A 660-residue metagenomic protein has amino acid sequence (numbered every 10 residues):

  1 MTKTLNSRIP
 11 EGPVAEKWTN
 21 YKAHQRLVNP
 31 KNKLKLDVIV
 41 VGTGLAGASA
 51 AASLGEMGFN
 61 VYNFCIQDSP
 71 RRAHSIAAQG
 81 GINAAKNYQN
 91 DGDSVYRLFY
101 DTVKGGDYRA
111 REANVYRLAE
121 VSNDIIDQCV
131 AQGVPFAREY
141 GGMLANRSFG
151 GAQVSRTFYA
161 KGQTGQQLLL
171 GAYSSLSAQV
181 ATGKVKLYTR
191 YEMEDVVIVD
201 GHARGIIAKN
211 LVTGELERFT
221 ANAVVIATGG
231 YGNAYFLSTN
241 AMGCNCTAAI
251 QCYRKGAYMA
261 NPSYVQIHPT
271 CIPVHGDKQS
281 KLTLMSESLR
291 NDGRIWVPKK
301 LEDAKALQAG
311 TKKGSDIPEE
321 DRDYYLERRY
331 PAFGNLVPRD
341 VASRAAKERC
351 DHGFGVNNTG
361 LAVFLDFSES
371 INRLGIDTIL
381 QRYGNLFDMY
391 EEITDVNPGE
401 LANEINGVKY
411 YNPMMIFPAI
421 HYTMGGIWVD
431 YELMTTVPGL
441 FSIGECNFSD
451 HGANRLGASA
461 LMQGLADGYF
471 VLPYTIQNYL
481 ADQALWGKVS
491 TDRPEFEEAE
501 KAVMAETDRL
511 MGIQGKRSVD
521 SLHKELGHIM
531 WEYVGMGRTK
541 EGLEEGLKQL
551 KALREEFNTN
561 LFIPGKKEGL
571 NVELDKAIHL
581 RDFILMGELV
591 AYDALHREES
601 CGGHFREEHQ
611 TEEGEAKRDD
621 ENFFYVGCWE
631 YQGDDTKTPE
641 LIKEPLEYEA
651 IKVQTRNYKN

Functional and structural regions predicted by a protein language model:
M1-V38, T655: Extreme N-terminal leader/targeting segments of oxidoreductases
K3-P10, N123, A131-E194, N261-R455 (+1 more regions): Mobile, glycine/GP-rich and aromatic-enriched active-site lid/loop segments adjacent to catalytic centers
L34-L36, G214-A223, T436: Core beta-strand elements of the Rossmann-like FAD/NAD(P) dinucleotide-binding domain in flavoenzyme oxidoreductases
V38-N63: N-terminal Rossmann-like FAD-binding beta1-loop-alpha1 element of flavoenzymes
E56-A78: Glycine-rich FAD pyrophosphate-binding loop
I198-E217, V224: Conserved beta-strand-loop-beta-strand element in the redox core of flavoprotein oxidoreductases
A223-L282, H451-Y474: Glycine-rich loop(s) and the adjacent beta-strand/alpha-helix scaffold that form part
Y479-G569: Long, amphipathic alpha-helical stalk/connector segments used for oligomerization, subunit docking, or mechanical
